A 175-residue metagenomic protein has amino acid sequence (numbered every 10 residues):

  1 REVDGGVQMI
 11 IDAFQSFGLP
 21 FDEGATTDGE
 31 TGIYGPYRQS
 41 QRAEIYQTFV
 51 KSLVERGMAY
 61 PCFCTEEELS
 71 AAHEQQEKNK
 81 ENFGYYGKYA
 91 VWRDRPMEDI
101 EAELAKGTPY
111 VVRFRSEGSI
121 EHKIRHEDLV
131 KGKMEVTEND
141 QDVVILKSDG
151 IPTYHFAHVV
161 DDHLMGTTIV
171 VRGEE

Functional and structural regions predicted by a protein language model:
R1-E81, I151: N-terminal Rossmann-like or analogous alpha/beta NTP/dinucleotide-binding catalytic cores that position adenine
E55, Y60-E175: Active-site cores that bind ATP or allylic diphosphates and position pyrophosphate for catalysis
